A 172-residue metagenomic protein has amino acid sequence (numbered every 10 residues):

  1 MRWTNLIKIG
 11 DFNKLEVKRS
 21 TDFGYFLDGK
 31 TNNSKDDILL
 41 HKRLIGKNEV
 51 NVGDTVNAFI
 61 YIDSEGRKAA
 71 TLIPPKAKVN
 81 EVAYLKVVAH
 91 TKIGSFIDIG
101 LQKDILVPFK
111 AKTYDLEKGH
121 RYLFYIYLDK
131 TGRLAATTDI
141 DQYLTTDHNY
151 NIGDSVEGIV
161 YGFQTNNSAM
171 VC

Functional and structural regions predicted by a protein language model:
M1-C172: Single-stranded RNA-binding regions, centering on S1/OB-family and related RNA-binding modules
